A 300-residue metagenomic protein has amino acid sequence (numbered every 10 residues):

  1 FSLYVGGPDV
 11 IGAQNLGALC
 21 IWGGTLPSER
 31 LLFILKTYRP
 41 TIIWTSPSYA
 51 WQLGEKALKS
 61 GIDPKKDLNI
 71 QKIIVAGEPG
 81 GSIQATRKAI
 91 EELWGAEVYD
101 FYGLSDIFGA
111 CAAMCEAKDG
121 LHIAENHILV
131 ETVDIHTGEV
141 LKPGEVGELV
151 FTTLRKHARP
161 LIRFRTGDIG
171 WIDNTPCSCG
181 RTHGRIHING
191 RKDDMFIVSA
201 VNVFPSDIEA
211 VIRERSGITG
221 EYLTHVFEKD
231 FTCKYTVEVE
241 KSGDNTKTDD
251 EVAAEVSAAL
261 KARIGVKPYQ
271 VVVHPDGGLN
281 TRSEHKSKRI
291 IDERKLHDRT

Functional and structural regions predicted by a protein language model:
F1-L93, Y99, A112-A117, V272 (+1 more regions): Active-site phosphate/ATP/adenylate-binding loop shared across adenylate-forming ligases
C20, V98, V130, Y222 (+1 more regions): Generic structural signal for residues in well-ordered beta-strands
W22-G24, E97-S105, S216-L223: Short, well-structured beta-strand/strand-turn elements
G23, F101-G103, V133, F227 (+1 more regions): Conserved beta-strand termini and adjacent loop/short-helix elements that scaffold enzyme active sites in alpha/beta
S28-R30, D106-I107, G277-T281: A short acidic, often aromatic-flanked loop/helix-cap motif at beta-alpha or helix-coil junctions that lines enzyme
S60, R159-R165, D173-T300: AMP-binding adenylation
L68-N69, A124-H127, R191: Short, solvent-exposed loop/turn segments at the edges of secondary structure
G81-S82, T86-P176: Conserved AMP-binding/adenylate-forming
